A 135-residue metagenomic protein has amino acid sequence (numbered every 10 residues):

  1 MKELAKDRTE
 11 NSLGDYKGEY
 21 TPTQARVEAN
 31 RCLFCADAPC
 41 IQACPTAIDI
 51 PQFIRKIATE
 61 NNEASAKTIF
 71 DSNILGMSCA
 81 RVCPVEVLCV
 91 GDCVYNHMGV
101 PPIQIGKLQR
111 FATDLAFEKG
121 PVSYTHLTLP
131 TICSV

Functional and structural regions predicted by a protein language model:
M1-Y124: Ferredoxin-type iron-sulfur electron-transfer modules and their immediate structural context
H126-V135: Single conserved hydrophobic/aromatic residue that forms the stacking wall/gate of nucleotide- or nucleobase-binding
